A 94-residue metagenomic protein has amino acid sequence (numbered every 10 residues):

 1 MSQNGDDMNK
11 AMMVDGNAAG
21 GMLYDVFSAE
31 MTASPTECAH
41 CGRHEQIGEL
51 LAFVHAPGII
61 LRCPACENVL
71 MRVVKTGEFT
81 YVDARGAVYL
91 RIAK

Functional and structural regions predicted by a protein language model:
S2-Q3: Long C-terminal interaction/binding lobes of large macromolecular proteins
D15-S28, R43-E49: Short Cys/His-rich Zn2+-coordinating modules
A33, V88-K94: Helix-rich interaction surfaces within compact, conserved domain-sized segments that mediate assembly or partner
C38-C41, C63-C66: Short cysteine-rich clusters marking metal-coordination/redox-active sites
E45-A52, V73-T76: Short Cys/His-rich "knuckle" micro-motifs
L51-I60: Short linker/helix segments within small regulatory modules
E67-Y81, I92-A93: Short metal-binding segments enriched for Cys and/or His
